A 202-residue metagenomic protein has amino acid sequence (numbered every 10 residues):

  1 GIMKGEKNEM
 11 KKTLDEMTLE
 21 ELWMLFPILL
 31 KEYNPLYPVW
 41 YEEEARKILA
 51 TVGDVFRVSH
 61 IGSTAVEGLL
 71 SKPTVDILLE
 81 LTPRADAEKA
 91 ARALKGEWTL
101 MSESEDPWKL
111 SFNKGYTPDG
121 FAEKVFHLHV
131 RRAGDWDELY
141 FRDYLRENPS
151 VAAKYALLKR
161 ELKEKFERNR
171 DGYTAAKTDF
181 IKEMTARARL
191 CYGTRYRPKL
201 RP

Functional and structural regions predicted by a protein language model:
G5-S59, K182: Helical scaffold of the NTase/Pol beta-like nucleotidyltransferase catalytic core
E20-L25, G68-K72, G120: Short, flexible turn/loop "capping" segments at secondary-structure junctions
K47-I77, L81-A85: Active-site nucleotide-donor binding segment shared across nucleotidyl transfer reactions
F56, L70-T74, K89, P107 (+1 more regions): Short connector loops at helix/strand junctions that flank enzyme active sites, especially segments positioning acidic
K89-E97: Short amphipathic alpha-helices in soluble, non-transmembrane regions that often serve as interface/regulatory elements
W98-A133: Conserved catalytic core of two-metal-ion nucleotidyltransferases
R132-P202: Catalytic cores of NTP-dependent nucleotidyl/adenyl transfer enzymes across multiple folds
